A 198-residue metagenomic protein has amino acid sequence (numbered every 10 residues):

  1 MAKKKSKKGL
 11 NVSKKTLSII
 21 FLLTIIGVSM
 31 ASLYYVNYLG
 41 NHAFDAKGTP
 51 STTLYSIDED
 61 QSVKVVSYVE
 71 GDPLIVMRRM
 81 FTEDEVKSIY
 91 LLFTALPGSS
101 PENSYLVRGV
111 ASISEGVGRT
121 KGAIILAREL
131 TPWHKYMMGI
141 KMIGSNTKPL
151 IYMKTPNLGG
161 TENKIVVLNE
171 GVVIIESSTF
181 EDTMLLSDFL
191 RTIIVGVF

Functional and structural regions predicted by a protein language model:
M1-A43: Secretory targeting signatures
D45-F198: Long, folded non-catalytic interaction modules
